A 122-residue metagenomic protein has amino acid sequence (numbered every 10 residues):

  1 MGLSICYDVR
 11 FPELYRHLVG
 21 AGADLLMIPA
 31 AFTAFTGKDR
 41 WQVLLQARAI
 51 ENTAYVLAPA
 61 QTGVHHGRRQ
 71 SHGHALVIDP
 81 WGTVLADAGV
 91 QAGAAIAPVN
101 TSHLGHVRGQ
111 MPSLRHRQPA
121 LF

Functional and structural regions predicted by a protein language model:
M1-G2, L25: Beta-strand-turn-beta hairpins that frame and shape the catalytic cleft of phosphate-ester-processing enzymes
G2-L3, A86: A sequence-level detector of short linear motifs
V9-A95: CN hydrolase (nitrilase-like) catalytic-core segments centered on the catalytic cysteine and neighboring Lys/Glu
R16-G20, L104-F122: Cysteine/selenocysteine-centered motifs that mediate thiol-based redox chemistry or coordinate metal-sulfur cofactors
L44, V99-N100, F122: Residue-level signal for alpha-helical context at structural boundaries
A92-G109: A short, polar/charged loop-to-alpha-helix boundary motif
